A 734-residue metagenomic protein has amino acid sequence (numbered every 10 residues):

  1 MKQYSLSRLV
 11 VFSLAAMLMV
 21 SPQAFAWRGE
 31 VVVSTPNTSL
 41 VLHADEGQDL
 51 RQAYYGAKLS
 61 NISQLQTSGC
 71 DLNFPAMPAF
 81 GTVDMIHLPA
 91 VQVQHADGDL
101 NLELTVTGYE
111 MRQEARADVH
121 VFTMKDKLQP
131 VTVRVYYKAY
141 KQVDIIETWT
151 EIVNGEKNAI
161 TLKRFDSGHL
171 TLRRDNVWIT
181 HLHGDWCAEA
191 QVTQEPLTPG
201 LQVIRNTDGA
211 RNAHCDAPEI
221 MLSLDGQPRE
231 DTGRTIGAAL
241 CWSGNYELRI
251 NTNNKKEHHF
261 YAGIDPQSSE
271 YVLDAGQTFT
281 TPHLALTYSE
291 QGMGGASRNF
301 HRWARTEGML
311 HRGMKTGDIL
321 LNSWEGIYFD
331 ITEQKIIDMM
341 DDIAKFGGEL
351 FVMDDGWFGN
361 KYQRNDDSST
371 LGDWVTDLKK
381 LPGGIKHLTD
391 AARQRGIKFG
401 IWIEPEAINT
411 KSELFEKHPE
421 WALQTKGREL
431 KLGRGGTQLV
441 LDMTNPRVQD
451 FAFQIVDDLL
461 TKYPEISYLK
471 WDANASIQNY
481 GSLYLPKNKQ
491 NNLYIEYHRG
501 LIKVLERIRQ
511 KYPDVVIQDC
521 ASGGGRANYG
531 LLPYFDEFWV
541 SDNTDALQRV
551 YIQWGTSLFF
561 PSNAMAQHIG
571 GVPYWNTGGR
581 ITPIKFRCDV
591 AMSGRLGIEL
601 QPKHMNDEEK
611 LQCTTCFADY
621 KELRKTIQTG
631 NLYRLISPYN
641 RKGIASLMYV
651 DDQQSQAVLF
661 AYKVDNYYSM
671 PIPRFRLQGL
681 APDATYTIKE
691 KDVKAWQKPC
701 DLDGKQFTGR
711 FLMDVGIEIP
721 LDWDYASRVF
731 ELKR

Functional and structural regions predicted by a protein language model:
V10-S21: Bacterial N-terminal signal peptides
W27-L42, D49-N251, Q267, T685-P699: Polysaccharide-binding surfaces and accessory modules of carbohydrate-active proteins
N37, I220-L222, E230, P638-P682: Carbohydrate-binding surface patches
N37, L102-L104, Y271-E290, Y725-L732: Short Pro-Gly-centered flexible turn/kink motifs
N37, T150, G276, A392 (+4 more regions): Conserved, mostly hydrophobic/aromatic
G308, R312-Q454, Y463, S467-Y468: Aromatic-lined carbohydrate-binding/catalytic grooves of carbohydrate-active enzymes
P382-G384, E416-H418, A422-K585, R595 (+2 more regions): Active-site neighborhood of glycoside hydrolase catalytic domains
D665-R734: C-terminal beta-sandwich/jelly-roll accessory domains of carbohydrate-active enzymes
